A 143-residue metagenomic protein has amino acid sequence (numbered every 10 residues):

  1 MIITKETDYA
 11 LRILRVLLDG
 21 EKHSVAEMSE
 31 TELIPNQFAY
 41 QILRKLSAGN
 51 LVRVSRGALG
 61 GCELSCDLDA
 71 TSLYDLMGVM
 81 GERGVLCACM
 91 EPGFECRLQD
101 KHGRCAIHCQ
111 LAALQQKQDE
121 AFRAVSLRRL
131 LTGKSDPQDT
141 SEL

Functional and structural regions predicted by a protein language model:
I3-I34: N-terminal helix-turn-helix DNA-binding core of bacterial DNA-binding proteins
L14, L43-R44: Short, hydrophobic-biased segments on the C-terminal half of alpha helices that form "recognition helices"
E21, N50, G81-G84: Structural motif
E30-I34, Y40, A70: Compact, glycine-rich, soluble single-domain proteins
G49-S65: Beta-hairpin "wing" of winged helix-turn-helix
S65-L143: Non-DNA-binding regulatory cores of transcription-related proteins, predominantly C-terminal effector-binding
